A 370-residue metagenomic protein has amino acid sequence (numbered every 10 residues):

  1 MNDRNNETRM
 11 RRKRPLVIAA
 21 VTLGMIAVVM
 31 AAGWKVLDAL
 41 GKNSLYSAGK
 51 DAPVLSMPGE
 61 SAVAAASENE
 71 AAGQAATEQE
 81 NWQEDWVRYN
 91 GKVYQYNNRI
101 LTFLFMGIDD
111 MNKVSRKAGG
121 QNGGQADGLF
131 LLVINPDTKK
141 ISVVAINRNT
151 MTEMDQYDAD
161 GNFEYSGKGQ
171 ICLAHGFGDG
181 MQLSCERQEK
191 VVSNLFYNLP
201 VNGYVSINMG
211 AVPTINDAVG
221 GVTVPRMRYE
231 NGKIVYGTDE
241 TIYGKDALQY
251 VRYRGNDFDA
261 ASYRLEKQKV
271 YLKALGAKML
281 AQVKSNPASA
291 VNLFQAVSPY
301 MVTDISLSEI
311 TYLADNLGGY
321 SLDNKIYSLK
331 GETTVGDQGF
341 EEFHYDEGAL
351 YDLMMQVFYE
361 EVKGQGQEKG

Functional and structural regions predicted by a protein language model:
N2-M10, P15-I18, T22, A31-G370: Non-catalytic, solvent-exposed segments at the cell envelope interface
